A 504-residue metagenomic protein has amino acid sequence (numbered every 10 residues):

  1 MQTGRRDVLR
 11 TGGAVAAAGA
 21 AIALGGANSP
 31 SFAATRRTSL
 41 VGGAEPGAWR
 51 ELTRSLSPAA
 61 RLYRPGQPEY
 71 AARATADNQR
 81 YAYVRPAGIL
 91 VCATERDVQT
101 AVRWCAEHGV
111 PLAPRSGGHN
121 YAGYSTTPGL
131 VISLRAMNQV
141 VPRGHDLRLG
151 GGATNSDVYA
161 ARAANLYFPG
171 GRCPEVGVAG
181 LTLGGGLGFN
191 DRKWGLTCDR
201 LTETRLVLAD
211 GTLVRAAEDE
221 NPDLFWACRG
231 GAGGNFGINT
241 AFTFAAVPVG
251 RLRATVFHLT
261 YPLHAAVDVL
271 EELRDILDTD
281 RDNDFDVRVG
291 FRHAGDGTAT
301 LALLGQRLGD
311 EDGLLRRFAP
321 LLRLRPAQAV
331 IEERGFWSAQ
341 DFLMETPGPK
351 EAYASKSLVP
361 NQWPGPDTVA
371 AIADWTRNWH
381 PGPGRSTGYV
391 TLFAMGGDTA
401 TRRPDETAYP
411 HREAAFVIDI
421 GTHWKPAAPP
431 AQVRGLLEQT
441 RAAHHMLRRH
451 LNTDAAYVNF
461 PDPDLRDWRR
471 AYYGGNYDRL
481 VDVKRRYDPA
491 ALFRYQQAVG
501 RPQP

Functional and structural regions predicted by a protein language model:
Q2-P504: Soluble FAD-dependent oxygen oxidases
